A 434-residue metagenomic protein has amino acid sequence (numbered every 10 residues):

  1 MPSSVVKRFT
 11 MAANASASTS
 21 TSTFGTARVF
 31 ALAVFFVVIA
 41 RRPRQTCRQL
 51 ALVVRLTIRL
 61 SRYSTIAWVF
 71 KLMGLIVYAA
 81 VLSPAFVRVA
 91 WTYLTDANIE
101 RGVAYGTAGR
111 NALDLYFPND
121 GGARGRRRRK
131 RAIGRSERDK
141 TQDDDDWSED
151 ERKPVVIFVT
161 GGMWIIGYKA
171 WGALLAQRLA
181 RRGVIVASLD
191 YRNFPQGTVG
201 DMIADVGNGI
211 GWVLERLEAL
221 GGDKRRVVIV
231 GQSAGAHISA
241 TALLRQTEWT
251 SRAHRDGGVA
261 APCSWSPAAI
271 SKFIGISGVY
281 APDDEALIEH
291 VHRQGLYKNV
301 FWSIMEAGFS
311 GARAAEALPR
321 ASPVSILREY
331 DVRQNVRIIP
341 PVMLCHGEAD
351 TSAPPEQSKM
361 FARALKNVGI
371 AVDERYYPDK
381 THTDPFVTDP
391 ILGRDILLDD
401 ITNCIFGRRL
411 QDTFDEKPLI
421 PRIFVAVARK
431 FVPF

Functional and structural regions predicted by a protein language model:
P2-D139, D143-F434: Alpha/beta-hydrolase superfamily serine-hydrolase fold, recognizing
